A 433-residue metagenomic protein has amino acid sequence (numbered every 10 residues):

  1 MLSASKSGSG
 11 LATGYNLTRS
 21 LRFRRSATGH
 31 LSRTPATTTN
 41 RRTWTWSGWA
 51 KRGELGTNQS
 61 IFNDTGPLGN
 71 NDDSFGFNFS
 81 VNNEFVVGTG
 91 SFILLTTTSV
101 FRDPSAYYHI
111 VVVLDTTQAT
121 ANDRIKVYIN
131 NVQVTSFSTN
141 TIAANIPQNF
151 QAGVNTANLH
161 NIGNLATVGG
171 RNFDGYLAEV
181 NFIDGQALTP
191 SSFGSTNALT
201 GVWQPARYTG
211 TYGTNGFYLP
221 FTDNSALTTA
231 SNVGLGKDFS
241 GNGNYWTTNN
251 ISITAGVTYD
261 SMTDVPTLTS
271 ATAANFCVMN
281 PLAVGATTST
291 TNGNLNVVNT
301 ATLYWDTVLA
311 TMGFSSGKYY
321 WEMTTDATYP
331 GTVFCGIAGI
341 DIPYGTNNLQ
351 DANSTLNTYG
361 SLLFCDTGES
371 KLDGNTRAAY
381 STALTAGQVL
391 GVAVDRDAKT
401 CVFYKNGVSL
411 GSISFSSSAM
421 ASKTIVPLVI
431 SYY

Functional and structural regions predicted by a protein language model:
M1-R25, S47-G56, D72-Q148, G374-Y380 (+1 more regions): Extracellular glycan-interaction surfaces
M1-R42, V81-F92, T156-I162, I253-F276 (+1 more regions): Low-complexity, glycine/proline/serine-rich flexible segments
L2-R19, R25-T28, A119-A121, K126 (+5 more regions): Extended recognition patches within non-cytosolic domains
R25-T43, I93-R102, A166-G169, Q204-T209 (+2 more regions): Short surface loop/edge beta-strand patches of beta-sandwich-type extracellular domains that form ligand-contact sites
S26-V86, Q118-A121, Q186-S191, F314-S315 (+2 more regions): Extracellular glycan-recognition modules
W46-R52, I110-V112, I162, L177-F182 (+6 more regions): Short hydrophobic/aromatic patches on beta-strands that form ligand-binding or substrate-lining surfaces
N149-L177, I430-Y432: Extracellular glycan-interaction patches encoded by glycine-rich segments
F334-V389: Glycine-aromatic-enriched beta-strand/loop faces of beta-sandwich-type recognition domains, especially lectin-like
